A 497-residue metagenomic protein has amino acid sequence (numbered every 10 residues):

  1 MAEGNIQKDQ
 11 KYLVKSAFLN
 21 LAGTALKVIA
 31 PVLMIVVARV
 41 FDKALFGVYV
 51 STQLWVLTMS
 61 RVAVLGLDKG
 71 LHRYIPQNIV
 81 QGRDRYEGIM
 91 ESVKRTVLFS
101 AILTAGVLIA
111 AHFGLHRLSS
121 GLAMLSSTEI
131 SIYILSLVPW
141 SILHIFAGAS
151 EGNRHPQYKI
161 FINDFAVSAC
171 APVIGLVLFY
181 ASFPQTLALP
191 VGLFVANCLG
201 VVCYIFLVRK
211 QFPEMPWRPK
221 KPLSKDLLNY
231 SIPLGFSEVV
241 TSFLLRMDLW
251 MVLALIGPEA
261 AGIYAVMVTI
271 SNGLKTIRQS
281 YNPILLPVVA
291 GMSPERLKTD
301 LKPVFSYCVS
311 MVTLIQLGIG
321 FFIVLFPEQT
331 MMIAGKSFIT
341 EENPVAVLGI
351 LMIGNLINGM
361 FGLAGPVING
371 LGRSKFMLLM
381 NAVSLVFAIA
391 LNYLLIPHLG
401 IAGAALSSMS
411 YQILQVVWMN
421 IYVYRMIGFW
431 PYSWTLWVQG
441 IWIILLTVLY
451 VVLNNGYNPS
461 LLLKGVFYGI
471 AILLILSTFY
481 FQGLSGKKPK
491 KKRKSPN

Functional and structural regions predicted by a protein language model:
M1-D9, L13, L125, T186-G192 (+4 more regions): Interhelical loop/hinge segments that connect adjacent transmembrane helices in multipass membrane
M1-P31, E87-I89, S126, K220-S237 (+2 more regions): N-terminal membrane topogenesis motif
D9-H72, A105-H112, S136, P172 (+2 more regions): Signature of the first transmembrane helix
Q10, L115-Y133, I323-N355, A402: Interfacial segments at transmembrane-helix termini and the short loops linking adjacent helices
K15-M34, V167, G192-V208, K221-G291 (+3 more regions): Transmembrane helical elements of multi-pass membrane transporters/channels
M34, V64-V80, G152, M267-V309 (+1 more regions): Helix-loop junctions and terminal segments of transmembrane helices in multi-pass membrane transport/translocation
T128, A181, S384, W434-K488: Transmembrane alpha-helical segments of multi-pass transport proteins
S131, F161-K210, A382-F387, I401-Y422 (+1 more regions): Hydrophobic alpha-helical transmembrane segments
